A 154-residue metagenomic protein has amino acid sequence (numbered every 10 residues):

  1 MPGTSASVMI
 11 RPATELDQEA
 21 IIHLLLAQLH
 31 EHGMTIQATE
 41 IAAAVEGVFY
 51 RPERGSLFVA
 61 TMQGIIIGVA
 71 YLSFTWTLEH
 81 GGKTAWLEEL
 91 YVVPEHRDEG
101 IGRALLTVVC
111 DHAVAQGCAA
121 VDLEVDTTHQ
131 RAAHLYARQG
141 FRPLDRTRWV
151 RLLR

Functional and structural regions predicted by a protein language model:
M1-M9: Short, low-complexity, intrinsically disordered N-terminal peptides in bacterial proteins
P2-G3, T147-R154: Terminal substrate-recognition subdomain of acyl/acetyltransferases
V8, P12-G82, E88, V93 (+4 more regions): Acetyl-CoA-dependent GNAT
A60, D98-R103: Glycine-rich acyl-CoA binding loop
V93-E95, E99, T127-T128: Active-site acidic-Proline motif in GNAT/NAT acetyltransferases
R103, T107, T127-D145, R151: Conserved active-site alpha-helix within GNAT-family acetyltransferase domains
A113-E124: Conserved GNAT acetyl-CoA-binding A-motif
